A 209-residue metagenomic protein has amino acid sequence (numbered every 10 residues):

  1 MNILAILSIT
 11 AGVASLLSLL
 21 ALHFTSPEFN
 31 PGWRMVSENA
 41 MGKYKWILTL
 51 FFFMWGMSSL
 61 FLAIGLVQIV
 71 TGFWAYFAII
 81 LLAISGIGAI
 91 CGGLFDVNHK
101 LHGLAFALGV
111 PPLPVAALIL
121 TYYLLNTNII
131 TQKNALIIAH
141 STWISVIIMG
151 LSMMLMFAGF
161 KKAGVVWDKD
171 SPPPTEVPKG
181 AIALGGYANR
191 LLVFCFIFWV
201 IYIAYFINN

Functional and structural regions predicted by a protein language model:
M1-L4, I64-W74, T121-A135, Y205-N209: Helix-coil boundary and interhelical linker segments in multi-pass alpha-helical membrane proteins
L4-S8, F73-A83, Q132-S145: Interfacial segments of alpha-helical transmembrane regions
A11-S18, W55-L62, L81-G92, G109-Y122 (+2 more regions): Membrane-embedded alpha-helical transmembrane segments of multi-pass integral membrane proteins
V13-F29: Alpha-helical transmembrane segments of multi-pass membrane proteins
P31-Y44, P174-V177, A181: Perimembrane loop-to-helix junctions flanking transmembrane segments
N39-L60: Interfacial helix-start motif at the membrane-water boundary
I87-A139: Membrane-proximal helix-loop-helix units in multi-pass membrane proteins
I129-N209: Terminal transmembrane helical module of multi-pass membrane proteins
